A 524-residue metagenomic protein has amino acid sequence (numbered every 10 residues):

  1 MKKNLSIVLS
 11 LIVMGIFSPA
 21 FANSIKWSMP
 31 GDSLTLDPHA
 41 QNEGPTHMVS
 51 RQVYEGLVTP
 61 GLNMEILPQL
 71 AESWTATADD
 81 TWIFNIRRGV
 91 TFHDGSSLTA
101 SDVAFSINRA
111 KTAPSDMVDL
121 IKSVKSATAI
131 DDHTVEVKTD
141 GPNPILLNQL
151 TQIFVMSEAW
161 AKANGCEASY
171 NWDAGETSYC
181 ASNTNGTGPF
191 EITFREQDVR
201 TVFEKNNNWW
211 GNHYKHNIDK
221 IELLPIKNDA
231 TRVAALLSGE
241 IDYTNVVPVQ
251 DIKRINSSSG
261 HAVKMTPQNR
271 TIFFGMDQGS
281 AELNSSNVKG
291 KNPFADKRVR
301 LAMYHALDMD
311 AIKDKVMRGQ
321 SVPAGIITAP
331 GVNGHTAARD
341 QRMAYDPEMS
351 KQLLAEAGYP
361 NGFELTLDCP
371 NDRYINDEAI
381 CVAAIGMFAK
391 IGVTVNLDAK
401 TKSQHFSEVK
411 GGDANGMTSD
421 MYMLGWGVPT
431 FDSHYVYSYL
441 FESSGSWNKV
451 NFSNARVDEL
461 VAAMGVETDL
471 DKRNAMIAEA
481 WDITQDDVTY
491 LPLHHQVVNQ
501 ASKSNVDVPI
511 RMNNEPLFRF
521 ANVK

Functional and structural regions predicted by a protein language model:
W27, G95, D242, S259-V263 (+5 more regions): Periplasmic binding protein-like
S28-A78, N108, N185-T187: N-terminal lobe/hinge region of extracytoplasmic solute-binding protein
E65, I153-H216, E222, E348 (+1 more regions): Gly/Pro-rich hinge or "lid" segments in bacterial periplasmic/extracellular proteins
T75, D119-S169: Surface-exposed binding/hinge segments that line and control ligand-binding clefts or catalytic entry sites
I83, R298-L301, K313, I391-K410 (+2 more regions): Extracytoplasmic/peripheral linker and loop segments enriched in polar/acidic and small residues with frequent Thr/Pro
Q149, V288-V332, N376-I380, W481-P492: Periplasmic-binding protein-like
S178, N208-R254, K297, T394: Ligand-site clamp/hinge motif
F190, H305, V322-E356, R373-E378: Structural transition elements
